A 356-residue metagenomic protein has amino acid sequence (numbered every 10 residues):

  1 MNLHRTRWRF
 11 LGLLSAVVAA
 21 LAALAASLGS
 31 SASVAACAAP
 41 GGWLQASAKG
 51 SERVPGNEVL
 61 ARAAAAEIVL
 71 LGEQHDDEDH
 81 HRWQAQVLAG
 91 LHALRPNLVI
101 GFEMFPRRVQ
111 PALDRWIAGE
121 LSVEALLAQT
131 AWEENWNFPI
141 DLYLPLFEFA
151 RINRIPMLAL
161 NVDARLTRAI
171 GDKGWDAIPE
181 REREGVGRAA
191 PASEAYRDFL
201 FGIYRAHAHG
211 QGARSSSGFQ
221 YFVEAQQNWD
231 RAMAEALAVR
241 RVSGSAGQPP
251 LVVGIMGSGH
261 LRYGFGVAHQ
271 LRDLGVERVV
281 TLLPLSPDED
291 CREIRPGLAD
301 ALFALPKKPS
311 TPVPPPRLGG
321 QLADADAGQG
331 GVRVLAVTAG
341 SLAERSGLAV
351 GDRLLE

Functional and structural regions predicted by a protein language model:
L3-V17: Bacterial N-terminal signal peptides that target proteins for export
V17-A66: N- or domain-start disorder-to-order transition segments that initiate the globular core
S51, G56-R95: Zymogen propeptides
Q74-D77, F105-V109, D163-T167, S258-L261 (+1 more regions): Solvent-exposed loop/turn segments at secondary-structure junctions within structured extracellular/periplasmic domains
L94, L98-V99, P111-R240: A substrate-binding/cap region within the structured catalytic cores of diverse enzymes
Y263-L305: Extended hydrophobic/aromatic segments used for targeting, binding, or gating
I294-A339: PDZ/PDZ-like peptide-tail recognition elements
A343-E356: Conserved PDZ fold ligand-binding element
